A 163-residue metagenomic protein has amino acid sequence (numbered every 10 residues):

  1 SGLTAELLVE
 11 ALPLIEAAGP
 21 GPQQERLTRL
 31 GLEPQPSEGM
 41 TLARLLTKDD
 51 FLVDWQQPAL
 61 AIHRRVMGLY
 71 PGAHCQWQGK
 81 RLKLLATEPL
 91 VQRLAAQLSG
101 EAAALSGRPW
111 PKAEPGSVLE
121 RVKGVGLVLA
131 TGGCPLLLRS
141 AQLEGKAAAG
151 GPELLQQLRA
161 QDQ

Functional and structural regions predicted by a protein language model:
S1-A95: Active-site-proximal loop/hinge segments within enzyme catalytic domains
Q57, H63-Q163: C-terminal active-site/capping subdomain that shapes the small-molecule cofactor and substrate pocket of enzyme
